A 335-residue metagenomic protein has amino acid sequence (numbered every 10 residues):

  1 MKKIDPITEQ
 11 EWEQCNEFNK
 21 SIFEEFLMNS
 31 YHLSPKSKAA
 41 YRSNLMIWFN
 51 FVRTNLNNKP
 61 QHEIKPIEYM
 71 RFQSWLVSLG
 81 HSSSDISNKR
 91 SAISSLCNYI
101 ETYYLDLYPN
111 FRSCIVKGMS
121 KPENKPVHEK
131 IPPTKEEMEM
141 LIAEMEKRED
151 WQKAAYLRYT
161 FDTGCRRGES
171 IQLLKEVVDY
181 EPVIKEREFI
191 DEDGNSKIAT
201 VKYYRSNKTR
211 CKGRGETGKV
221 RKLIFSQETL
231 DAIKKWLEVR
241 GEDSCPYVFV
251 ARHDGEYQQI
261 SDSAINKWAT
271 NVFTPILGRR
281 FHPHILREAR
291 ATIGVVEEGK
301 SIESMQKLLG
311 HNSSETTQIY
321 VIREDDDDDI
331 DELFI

Functional and structural regions predicted by a protein language model:
I22-H128: N-terminal core-binding DNA-recognition domain of tyrosine recombinases/integrases
Y41, I93, Y156, G164 (+2 more regions): Alpha-helix N-cap/helix-start motif at helix boundaries, enriched for small hydrophobics
K121-M140, S196-A199, R214-Q227, E242-P246: DNA breakage-rejoining catalytic core of tyrosine-based enzymes
M138-R167: Basic, Lys/Arg- and aromatic-enriched nucleic-acid-binding interface segment
Q172-A232: Conserved tyrosine-mediated DNA breakage-rejoining catalytic core shared by Y-recombinases
S226-G278: Active-site/catalytic core of tyrosine-dependent DNA strand-transfer enzymes
S244, N266-K307, H311-S314, I322: Short, basic (Lys/Arg/His-rich) helix/loop patches that form interaction surfaces in the mid-to-C-terminal regions
L309-I335: Catalytic-site neighborhood detector that most strongly recognizes the C-terminal catalytic loop/helix of tyrosine
